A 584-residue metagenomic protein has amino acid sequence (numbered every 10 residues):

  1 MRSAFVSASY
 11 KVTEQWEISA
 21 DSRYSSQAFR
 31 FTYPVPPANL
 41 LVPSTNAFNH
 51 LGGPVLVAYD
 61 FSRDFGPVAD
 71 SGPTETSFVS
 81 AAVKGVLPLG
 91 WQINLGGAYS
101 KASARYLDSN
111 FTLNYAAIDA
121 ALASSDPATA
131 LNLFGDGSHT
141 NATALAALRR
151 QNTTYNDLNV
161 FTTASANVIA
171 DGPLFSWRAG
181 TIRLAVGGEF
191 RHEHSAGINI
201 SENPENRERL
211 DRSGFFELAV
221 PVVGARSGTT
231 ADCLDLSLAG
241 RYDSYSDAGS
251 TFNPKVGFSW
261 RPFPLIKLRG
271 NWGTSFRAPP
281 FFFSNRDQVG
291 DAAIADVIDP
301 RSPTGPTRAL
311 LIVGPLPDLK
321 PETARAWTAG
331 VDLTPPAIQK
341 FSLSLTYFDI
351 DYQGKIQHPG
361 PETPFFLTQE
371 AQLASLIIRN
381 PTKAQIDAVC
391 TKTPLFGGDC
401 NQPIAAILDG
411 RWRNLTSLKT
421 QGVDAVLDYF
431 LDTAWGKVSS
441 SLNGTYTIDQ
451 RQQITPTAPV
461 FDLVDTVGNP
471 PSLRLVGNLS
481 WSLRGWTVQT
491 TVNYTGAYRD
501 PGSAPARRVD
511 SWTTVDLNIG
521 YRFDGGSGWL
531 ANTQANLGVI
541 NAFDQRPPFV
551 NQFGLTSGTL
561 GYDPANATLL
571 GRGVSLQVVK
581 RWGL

Functional and structural regions predicted by a protein language model:
M1, F5, E14-D211, G224-S227 (+5 more regions): Surface-exposed, low-complexity loop segments enriched in small/polar and acidic residues
R2, P73-S77, T162-A164, E208-G214 (+9 more regions): Residues that define the transmembrane beta-barrel architecture of outer-membrane proteins
A4-V6, A81, A166-V168, G214-F216 (+9 more regions): Membrane-embedded beta-strands of outer-membrane beta-barrel proteins, especially the hydrophobic/small aromatic
A8-E14, A82-L89, V168-A179, F216-D232 (+12 more regions): Outer-membrane beta-barrel proteins
A20-S26, L95-K101, V186-H192, L236-Y242 (+9 more regions): Transmembrane beta-barrel strands of outer-membrane/channel proteins
S25-F31, S100-Y106, R191-S195, V223 (+11 more regions): Structural signature of outer-membrane beta-barrel domains
L113, D351-Q353, I448, N493-R499 (+1 more regions): C-terminal beta-signal and adjacent terminal beta-strands/loops of Gram-negative outer-membrane beta-barrel proteins
S440-G528, F543, Q552: C-terminal beta-barrel architecture of Gram-negative outer-membrane proteins
